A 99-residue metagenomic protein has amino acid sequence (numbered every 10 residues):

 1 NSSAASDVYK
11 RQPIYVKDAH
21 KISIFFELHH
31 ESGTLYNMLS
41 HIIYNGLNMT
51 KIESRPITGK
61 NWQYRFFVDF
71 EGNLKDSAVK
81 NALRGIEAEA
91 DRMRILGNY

Functional and structural regions predicted by a protein language model:
N1-A5, Y9: Single conserved hydrophobic/aromatic residue that forms the stacking wall/gate of nucleotide- or nucleobase-binding
V16-L28: Short glycine-/aliphatic-rich beta-strand segments at the starts of folded cytosolic domains
E31, D69-D76: Helix N-cap motif at beta-to-alpha junctions
E31-I52: Short amphipathic alpha-helix segments
M38-L39, V79-A88: Short amphipathic alpha-helices in soluble, non-transmembrane regions that often serve as interface/regulatory elements
I52, A88-Y99: Conserved short beta-strand edge segments in small beta-sheet-based binding/regulatory domains
E53-I57: Short, solvent-exposed loop/turn elements at beta->coil junctions and helix N-caps that rim active or binding pockets
K60-R65: A short, glycine/Asx- and small/polar-enriched loop/turn that sits immediately N-terminal to a beta-strand
